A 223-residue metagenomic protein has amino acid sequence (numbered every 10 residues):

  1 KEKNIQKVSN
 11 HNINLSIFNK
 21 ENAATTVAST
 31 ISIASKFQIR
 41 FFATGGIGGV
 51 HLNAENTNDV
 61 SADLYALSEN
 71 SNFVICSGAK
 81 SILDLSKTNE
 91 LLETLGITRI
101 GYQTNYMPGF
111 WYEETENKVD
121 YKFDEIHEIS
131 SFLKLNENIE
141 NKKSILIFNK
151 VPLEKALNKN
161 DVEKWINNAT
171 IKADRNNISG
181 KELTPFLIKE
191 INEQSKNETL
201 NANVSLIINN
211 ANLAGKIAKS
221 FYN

Functional and structural regions predicted by a protein language model:
K1-F18, N138-E154, K159, K172: Glycine-rich nucleotide/cofactor/substrate-binding loop typically near the N-terminus or early in the first domain
K1-I47: A generic, well-ordered mixed alpha/beta core segment in the N-terminal half of proteins
A23-V27, F41-G46, L52, V74-C76 (+3 more regions): General beta-strand structural signal in soluble alpha/beta enzymes
T26-V27, E55-S68, F73-E93, I126-S131: Active-site glycine-rich loop that binds ribose-phosphate moieties when present
I33-K36, F41-A43, D59, L64-E69 (+3 more regions): Solvent-exposed alpha-helices and their adjacent loops that cap or buttress functional pockets in soluble metabolic
K87-T94, W111, T115-K118, D161-N167: Short, solvent-exposed amphipathic alpha-helical segments in soluble enzyme and RNA/protein-processing domains
F110-N138: Anionic-ligand binding region
K143-L206: A C-terminal functional module that forms or caps the active site or interfaces directly with catalytic machinery
